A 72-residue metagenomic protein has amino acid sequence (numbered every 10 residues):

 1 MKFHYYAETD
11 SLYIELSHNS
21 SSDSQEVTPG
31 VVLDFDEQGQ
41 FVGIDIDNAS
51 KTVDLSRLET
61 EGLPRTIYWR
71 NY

Functional and structural regions predicted by a protein language model:
M1-Y72: Small, basic N-terminal interaction modules of short regulatory proteins
